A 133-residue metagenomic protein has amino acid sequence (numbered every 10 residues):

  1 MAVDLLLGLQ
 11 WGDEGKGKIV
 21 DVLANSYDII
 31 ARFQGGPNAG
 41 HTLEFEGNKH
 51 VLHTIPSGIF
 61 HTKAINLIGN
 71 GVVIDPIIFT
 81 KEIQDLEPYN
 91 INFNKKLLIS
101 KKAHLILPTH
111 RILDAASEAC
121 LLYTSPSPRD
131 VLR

Functional and structural regions predicted by a protein language model:
M1-S125: Non-transmembrane, aqueous-exposed alpha-helical and coiled segments at domain scale
Y123-R133: Single conserved hydrophobic/aromatic residue that forms the stacking wall/gate of nucleotide- or nucleobase-binding
